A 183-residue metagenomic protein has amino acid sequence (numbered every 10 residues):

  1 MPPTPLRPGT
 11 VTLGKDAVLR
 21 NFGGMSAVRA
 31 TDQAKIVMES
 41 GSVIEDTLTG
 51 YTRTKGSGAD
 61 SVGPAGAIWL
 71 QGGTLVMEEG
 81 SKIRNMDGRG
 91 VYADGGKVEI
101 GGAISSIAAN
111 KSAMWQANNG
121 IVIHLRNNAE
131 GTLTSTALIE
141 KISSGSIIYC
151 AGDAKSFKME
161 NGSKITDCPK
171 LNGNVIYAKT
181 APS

Functional and structural regions predicted by a protein language model:
M1-P5, N21-T31, D46-G72, R84-G95 (+3 more regions): Extracellular beta-strand/beta-solenoid scaffold signature
V11-K15, I36-S40, L75-E79, V98-I104 (+5 more regions): All-beta strand scaffolds that present successive hydrophobic residues in beta-strands
